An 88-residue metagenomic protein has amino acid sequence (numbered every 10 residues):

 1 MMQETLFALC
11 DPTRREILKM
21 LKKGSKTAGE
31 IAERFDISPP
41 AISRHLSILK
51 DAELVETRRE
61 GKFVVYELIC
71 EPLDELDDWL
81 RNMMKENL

Functional and structural regions predicted by a protein language model:
M1, K19, I69-L88: Amphipathic alpha-helical dimerization/coiled-coil segments that flank or bridge DNA-binding/regulatory modules
P12, K23-T27: Short capping segments at the starts of secondary-structure elements
R15-I17: Pre-recognition alpha-helix immediately N-terminal to the DNA-recognition helix within helix-turn-helix or winged-helix
M20, R34: Residues within the alpha-helical elements of helix-turn-helix
T27, S38-A41: Helix-turn-helix DNA-binding motif, specifically the short coil turn and the N-cap/start of the second
E33, R44, K50-D51: Alpha-helical residues within the helix-turn-helix
K50-E60, E67: Beta-hairpin "wing" of winged helix-turn-helix
